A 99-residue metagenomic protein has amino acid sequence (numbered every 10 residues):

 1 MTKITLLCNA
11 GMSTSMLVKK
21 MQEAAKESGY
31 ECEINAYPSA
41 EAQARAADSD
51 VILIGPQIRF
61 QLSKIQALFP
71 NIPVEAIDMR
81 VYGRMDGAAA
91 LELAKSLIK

Functional and structural regions predicted by a protein language model:
T2-E41: Conserved active-site segments centered on acidic
K3, E75-K99: Ser/Thr/Gly-rich flexible loops in soluble cytosolic domains mediating phosphotransfer, phosphorylation
A10, Q57-R59: Short glycine-rich anion-binding loops that position phosphate/pyrophosphate groups of nucleotides and phosphorylated
S15-V18, R59-S63: Short, surface-exposed alpha-helical segments at coil->helix boundaries
K19, E23, A67, E92 (+1 more regions): Short, well-ordered alpha-helices that flank and scaffold nucleotide-derived cofactor binding pockets
A36, I54, A76-D78: Structural signal for conserved beta-strand scaffold positions within catalytic alpha/beta enzyme cores
A46-V51: Short acidic/histidine-rich motifs immediately flanking catalytic phosphotransfer sites in two-component signaling
Q61-Y82: A short, gly/pro- and small-residue-rich
